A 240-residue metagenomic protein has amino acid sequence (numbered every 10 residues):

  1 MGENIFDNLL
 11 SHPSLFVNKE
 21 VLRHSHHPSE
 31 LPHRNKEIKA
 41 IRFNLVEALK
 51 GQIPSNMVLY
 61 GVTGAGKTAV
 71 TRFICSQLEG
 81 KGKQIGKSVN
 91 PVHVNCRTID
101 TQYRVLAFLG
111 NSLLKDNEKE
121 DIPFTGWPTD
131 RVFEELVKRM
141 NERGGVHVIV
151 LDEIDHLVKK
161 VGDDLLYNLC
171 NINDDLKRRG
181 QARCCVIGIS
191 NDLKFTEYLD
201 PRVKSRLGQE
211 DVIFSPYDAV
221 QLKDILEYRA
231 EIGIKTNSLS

Functional and structural regions predicted by a protein language model:
M1-S55, Q77-G80: A short, basic N-terminal segment
G2-V17, P54, T71, N90 (+1 more regions): Mid-core helix/loop region of P-loop NTP-binding domains shared across ATPases and GTPases
S25-E30, T63, V92, D152 (+1 more regions): Acidic, polar-rich N-terminal leader regions of halophilic archaeal proteins
N44-A48, L78, G82, R139-M140 (+2 more regions): Hydrophobic helix-cap positions at the C-terminus of alpha-helices in RecA-like/P-loop ATPase nucleotide-binding cores
Q52-C75, T98: Walker A/P-loop nucleotide-binding motif
N56-V58, K81-T98: Conserved catalytic segments around the Walker B and adjacent sensor/switch elements of P-loop NTPase domains
S76-S88, K115-E118: Post-Walker A helix-loop "phosphate-sensing" segment adjacent to the P-loop in P-loop NTPases
